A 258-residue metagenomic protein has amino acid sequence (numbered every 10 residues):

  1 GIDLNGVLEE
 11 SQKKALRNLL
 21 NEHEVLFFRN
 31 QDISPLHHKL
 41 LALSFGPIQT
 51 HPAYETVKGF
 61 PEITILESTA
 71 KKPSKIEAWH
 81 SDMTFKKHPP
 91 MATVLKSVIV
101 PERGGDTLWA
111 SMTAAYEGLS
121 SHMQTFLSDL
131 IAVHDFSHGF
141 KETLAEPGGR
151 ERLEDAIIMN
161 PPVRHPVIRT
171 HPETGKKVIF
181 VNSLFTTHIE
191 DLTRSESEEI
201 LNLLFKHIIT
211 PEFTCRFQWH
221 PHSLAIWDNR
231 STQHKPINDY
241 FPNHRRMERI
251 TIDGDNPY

Functional and structural regions predicted by a protein language model:
G1-L224, N229-Y258: Non-heme Fe(II) oxygenase catalytic core, chiefly the N-lobe of the double-stranded beta-helix
